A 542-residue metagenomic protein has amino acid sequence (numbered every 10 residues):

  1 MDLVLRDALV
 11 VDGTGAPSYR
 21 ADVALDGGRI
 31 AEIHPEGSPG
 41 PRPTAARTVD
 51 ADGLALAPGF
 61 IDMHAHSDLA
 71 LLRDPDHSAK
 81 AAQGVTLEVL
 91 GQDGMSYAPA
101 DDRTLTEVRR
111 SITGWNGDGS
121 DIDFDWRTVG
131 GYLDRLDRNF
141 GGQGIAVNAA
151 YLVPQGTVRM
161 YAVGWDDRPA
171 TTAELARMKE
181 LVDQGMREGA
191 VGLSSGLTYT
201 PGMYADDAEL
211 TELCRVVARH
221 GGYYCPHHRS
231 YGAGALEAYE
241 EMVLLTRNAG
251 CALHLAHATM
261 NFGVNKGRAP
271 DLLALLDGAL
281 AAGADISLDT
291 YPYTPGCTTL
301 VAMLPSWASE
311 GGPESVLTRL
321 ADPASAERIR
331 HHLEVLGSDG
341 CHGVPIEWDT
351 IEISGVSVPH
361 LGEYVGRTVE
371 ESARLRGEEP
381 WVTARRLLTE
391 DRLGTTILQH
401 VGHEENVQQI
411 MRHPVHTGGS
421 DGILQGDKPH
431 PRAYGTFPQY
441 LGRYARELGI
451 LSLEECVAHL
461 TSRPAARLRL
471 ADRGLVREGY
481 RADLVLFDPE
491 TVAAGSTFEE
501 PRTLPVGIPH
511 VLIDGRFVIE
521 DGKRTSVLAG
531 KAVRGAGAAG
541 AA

Functional and structural regions predicted by a protein language model:
M1-R42, L470, T491-E499: N-terminal metal-binding scaffold of metallo-dependent hydrolase/deaminase domains
L3-L5, G40-G91, I513, G537 (+1 more regions): Replace "His-x-His-based motif
A8, G28, G53, H64 (+12 more regions): Divalent metal-coordination and catalytic microenvironments
A8, G28, V415, A465 (+1 more regions): Structural signature of the urease/amidohydrolase superfamily beta/alpha-barrel
L69-L152, T171-E188, T211-R219: Alpha-helical scaffold segments that flank or form the walls of functional sites
Y132-D137, G141-T172, M178-Y199, L244-R247 (+2 more regions): Active-site neighborhoods of metal-dependent hydrolases
Q184-M242: Divalent metal-binding pocket/active-site signature
D322, Q409-V415, S420-D421, T436 (+1 more regions): C-terminal cap of metal-dependent C-N hydrolases
